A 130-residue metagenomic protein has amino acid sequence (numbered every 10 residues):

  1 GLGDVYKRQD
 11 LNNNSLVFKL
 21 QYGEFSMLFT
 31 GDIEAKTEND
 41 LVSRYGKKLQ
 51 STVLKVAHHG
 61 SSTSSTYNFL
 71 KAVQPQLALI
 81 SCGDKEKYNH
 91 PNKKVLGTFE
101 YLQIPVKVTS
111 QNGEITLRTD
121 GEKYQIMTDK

Functional and structural regions predicted by a protein language model:
G1-Y6: Short, small-residue-biased leader/transition segments that mark boundaries at the very start of proteins
K7-N12, C82-K130: Binuclear metal-ion centers of metallo-dependent hydrolases, dominated by the metallo-beta-lactamase
R8-Q74: Metal-dependent phosphodiesterase/nuclease catalytic metal-binding core
A57, I80-S81: Conserved beta-strand segments of the P-loop GTPase G domain that flank and frequently precede/overlap
Q74-I80: Proline-aspartate-enriched helix->loop->beta-strand connector
